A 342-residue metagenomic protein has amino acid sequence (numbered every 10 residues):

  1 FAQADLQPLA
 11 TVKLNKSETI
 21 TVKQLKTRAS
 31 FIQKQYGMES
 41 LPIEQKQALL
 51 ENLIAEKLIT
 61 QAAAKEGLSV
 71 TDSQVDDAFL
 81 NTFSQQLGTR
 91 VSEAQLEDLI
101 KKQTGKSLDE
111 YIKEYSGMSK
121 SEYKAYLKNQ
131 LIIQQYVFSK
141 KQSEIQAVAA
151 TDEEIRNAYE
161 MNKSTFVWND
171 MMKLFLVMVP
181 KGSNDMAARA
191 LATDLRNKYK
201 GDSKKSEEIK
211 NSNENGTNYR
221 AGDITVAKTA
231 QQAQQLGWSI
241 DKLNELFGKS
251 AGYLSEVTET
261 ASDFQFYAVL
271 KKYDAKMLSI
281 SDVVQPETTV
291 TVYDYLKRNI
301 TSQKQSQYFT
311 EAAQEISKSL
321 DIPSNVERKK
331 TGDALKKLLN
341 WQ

Functional and structural regions predicted by a protein language model:
A2-A125, V283-V292, K304-Q307: N-terminal targeting/tethering segments
A4-L6, Q33-E44, K106-G201, Q235-Q342: PPIase-associated folding chaperone regions across multiple families
E39-I43, A62-Q74, W168, K204-N211 (+1 more regions): Surface-exposed patches in mature extracellular/periplasmic domains of secreted proteins
K65-E66, L191, L195, N215: Short alpha-helical scaffold segments that flank and stabilize functional sites
D72-G88, K228, Q232, I322-Q342: An exposure/low-complexity boundary signal
L80, E160, N211-E214: Short amphipathic alpha-helical surface patches that mediate protein-protein
F83-E93, T165-N169, D185, G216-I224: Secretory-pathway/luminal and periplasmic proteins that interact with or process carbohydrate-rich
N197-A233: Ligand-binding pocket segment of bilobal, Venus flytrap-like solute-binding proteins
